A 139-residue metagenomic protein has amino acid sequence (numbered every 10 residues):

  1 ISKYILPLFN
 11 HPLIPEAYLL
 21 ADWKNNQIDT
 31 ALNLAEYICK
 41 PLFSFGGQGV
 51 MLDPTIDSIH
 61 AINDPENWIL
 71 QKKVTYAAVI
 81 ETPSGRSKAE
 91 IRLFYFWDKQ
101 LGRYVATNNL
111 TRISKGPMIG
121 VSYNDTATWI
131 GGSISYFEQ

Functional and structural regions predicted by a protein language model:
I1-E138: Domain-scale recognition of functional cores that engage charged ligands
